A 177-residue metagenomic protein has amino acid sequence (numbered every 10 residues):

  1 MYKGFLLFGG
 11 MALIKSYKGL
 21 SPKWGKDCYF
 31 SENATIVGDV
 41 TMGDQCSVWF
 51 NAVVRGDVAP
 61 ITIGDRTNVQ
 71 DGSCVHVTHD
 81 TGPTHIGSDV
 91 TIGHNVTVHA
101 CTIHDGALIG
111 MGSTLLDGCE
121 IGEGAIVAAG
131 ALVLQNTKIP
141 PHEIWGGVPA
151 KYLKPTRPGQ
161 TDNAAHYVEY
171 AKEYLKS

Functional and structural regions predicted by a protein language model:
L7-G19, W24, D57, I63-D65 (+4 more regions): Glycine-rich hexapeptide-repeat left-handed beta-helix
A12-V48: N-terminal segments that cap or nucleate solenoid repeat domains
T91: Short proline/glycine- and basic residue-enriched helix-capping loop/turn segments at helix->loop/beta transitions
